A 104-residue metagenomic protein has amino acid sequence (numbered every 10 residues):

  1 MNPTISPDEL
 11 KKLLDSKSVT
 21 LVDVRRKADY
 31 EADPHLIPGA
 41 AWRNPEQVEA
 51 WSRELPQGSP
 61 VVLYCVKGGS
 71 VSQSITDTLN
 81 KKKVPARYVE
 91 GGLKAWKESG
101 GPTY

Functional and structural regions predicted by a protein language model:
M1-V19, V24-V62, K67-Y104: Rhodanese-like catalytic fold shared by cysteine-dependent sulfurtransferases and DSP/PTP-type phosphatases
